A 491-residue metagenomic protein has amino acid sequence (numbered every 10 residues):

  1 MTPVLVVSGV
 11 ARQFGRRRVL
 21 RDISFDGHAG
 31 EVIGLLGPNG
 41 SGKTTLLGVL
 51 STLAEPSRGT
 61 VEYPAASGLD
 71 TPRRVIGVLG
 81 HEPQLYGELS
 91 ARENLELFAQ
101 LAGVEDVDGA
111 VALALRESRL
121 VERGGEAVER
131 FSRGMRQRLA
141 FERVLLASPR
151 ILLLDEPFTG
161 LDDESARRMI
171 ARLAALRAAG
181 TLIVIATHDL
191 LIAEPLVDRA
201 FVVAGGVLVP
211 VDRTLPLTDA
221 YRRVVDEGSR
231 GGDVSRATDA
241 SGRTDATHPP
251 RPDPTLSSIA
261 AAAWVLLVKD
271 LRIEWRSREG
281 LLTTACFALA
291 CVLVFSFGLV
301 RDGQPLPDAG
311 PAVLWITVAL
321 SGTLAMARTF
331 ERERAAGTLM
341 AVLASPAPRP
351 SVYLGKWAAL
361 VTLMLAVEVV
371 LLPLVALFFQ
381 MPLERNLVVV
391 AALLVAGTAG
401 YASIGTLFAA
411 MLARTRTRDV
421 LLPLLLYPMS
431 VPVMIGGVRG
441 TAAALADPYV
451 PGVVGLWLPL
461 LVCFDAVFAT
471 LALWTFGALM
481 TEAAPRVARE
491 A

Functional and structural regions predicted by a protein language model:
S51: Helix-to-loop junction immediately C-terminal to a conserved catalytic motif
G59-P72: Conserved ABC transporter NBD signature motif
E96, Q100-R123: Conserved ABC ATPase "signature" region
L152-D155: Catalytic Walker B motif of ABC-type/P-loop ATPase nucleotide-binding domains
D163-S165: Helix N-cap at the start of a conserved alpha-helix in ABC-type nucleotide-binding domains
T187-H188: H-loop/switch region of ABC-family ATPase nucleotide-binding domains
